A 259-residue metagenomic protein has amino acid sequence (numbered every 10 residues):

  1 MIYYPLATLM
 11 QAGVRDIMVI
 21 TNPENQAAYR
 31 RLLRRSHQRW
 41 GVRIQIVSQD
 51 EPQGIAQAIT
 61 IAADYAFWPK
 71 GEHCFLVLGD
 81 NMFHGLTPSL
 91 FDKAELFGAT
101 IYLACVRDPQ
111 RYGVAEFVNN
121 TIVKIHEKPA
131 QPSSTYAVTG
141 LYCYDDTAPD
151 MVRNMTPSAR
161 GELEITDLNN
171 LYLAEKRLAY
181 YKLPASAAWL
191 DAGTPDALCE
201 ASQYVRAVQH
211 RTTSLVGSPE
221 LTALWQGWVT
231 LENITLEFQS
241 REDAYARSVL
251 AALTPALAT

Functional and structural regions predicted by a protein language model:
M1-L78, F83, P88, T194 (+3 more regions): Conserved N-terminal catalytic core of the sugar/cofactor nucleotidyltransferase
L6-V14, T21-E24, T121, P132 (+1 more regions): Terminal amphipathic alpha-helical/low-complexity segments used for targeting or macromolecular assembly
I20, L76-L78, Y102-C105, P184: Short beta-strand segments
R35-G41, E116-F117, L171-L173: Short, conserved catalytic or adaptor-binding loops enriched in Gly and charged residues
I46, A99-T100, Y180, W189: Conserved beta-strand scaffold positions in the cores of enzyme catalytic domains, especially in NTP/NDP-utilizing
V47-E51, A104, L141, L190: Glycine- and other small-residue-rich loops at beta-strand/loop junctions that grip anionic moieties
P52-I55, D108-P109, Q131-P132, A188-W189: A short acidic, often aromatic-flanked loop/helix-cap motif at beta-alpha or helix-coil junctions that lines enzyme
M82-R160, T166, R177, T259: Conserved core of the sugar-phosphate nucleotidyltransferase
